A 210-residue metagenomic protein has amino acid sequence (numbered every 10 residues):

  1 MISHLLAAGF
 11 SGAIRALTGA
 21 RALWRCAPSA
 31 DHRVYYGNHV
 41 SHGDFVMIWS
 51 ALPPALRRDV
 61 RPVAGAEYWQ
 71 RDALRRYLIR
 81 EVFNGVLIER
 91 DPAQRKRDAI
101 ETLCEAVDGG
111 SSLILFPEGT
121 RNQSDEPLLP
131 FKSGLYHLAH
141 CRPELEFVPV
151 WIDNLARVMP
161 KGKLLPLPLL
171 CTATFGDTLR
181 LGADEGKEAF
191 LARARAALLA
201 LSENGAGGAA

Functional and structural regions predicted by a protein language model:
I2-S41: Helix-to-loop junction immediately C-terminal to a conserved catalytic motif
F10-T18, R90-Q94, D125-E126: Short, flexible loop segments at the rims of nucleotide/cofactor-binding pockets, characterized by
S29-P92: Catalytic core of membrane glycerolipid acyltransferases/transacylases, capturing the structured, soluble-facing
D31-H32, R58, G109-S111, L145: Short coil/turn segments at beta-strand junctions that form active-site/ligand-binding loops
N38, P117-G119, I152: Short, well-ordered beta-to-alpha junction loops that form the rim of enzyme active sites and present histidine/acidic
S50, K96-L128, T172-G208: N-terminal/domain-start segments enriched in small and hydrophobic, helix-friendly residues, covering either
L78-I79, E105, H137-C141: Hydrophobic/aromatic ligand-binding patch that stacks against planar heteroaromatic rings of cofactors or nucleotides
S112, Q123-G186: A cross-family acyltransferase "interaction/gating" segment
